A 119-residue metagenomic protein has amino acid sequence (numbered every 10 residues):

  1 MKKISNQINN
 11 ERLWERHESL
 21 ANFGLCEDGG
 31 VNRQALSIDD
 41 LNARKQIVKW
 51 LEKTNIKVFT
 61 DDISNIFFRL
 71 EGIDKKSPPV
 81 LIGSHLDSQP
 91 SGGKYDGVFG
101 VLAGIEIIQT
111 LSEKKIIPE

Functional and structural regions predicted by a protein language model:
M1-G29, E71: N-terminal hydrophobic or amphipathic helices/low-complexity stretches enriched in small/hydrophobic/Pro/Gly
N9-R16, D39, A43-I47, P78 (+1 more regions): General structural feature for long, well-ordered alpha-helical segments within catalytic domains of soluble enzymes
H17, A21-G24, T54-N55, I108-K115: Structural signal for hydrophobic packing residues in well-ordered secondary-structure cores of soluble enzyme domains
L25-E71: A non-catalytic alpha/beta surface segment that caps or lines the substrate-entry region of metallo-dependent hydrolase
V31, G92-K94: Short acidic, glycine/proline-rich loop/turn micro-motifs
T54, K75-V80, I117-E119: Short coil/turn connectors at secondary-structure junctions
P78-S91: Glycine/charged-rich beta-loop-alpha catalytic/anionic-binding loops adjacent to active sites
I82, K94-E119: Alpha-helical metal-binding/catalytic segments enriched in His/Glu/Asp
